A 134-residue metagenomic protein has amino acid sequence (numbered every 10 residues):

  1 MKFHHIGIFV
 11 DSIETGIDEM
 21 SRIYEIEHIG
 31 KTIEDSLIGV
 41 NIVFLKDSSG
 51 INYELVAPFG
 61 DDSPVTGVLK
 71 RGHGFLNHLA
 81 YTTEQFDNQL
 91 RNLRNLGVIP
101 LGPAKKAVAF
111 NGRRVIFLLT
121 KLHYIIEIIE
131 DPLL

Functional and structural regions predicted by a protein language model:
M1, G74, H123: Structured loop/turn residues at beta-strand edges in well-structured enzyme cores
M1-I38: Long, hydrophobic N-terminal alpha-helical segment
V10-D18, I23, G60, R71-R114 (+1 more regions): Vicinal oxygen chelate
K31, D62-G67, G112: A short, acidic/glycine-rich surface segment
I33, N41-S48, Y53, L90-L134: Vicinal oxygen chelate
D61-D62, L134: Short, surface-exposed beta-strand-loop junctions and turns on beta-sheet-rich folds
